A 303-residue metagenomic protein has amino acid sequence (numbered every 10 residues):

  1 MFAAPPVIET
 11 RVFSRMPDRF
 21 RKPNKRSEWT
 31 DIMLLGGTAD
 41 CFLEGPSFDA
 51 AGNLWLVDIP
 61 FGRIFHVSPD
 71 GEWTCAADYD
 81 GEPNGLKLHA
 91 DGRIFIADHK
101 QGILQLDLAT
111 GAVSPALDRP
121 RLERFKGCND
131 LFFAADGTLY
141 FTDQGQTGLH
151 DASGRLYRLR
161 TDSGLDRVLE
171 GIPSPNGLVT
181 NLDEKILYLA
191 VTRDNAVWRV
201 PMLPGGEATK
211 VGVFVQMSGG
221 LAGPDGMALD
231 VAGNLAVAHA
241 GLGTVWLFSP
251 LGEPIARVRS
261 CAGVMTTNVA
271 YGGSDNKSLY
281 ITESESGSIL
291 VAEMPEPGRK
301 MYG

Functional and structural regions predicted by a protein language model:
M1-E28, V291-G303: Sequence/structural signature of beta-propeller modules and their immediately flanking N-terminal secretory/stalk
T10-P17, T74-D78, S114-D118, D166-E170 (+3 more regions): Beta-propeller fold detector
V12-R63: Beta-strand-rich domains and repeat architectures in extracellular enzymes and scaffolds, especially beta-propellers
M33-A51, Y79-G102, R121-L139, Q146-T147 (+5 more regions): Beta-rich, blade/repeat-based domains predominating in secreted/periplasmic proteins but also intracellular
I59-P60, H99, T147-G154, T192-N195 (+2 more regions): Short, solvent-exposed loop/turn segments at conserved positions within beta-propeller repeat blades
R63-F65, G102-L104, R155-Y157, A196-W198 (+2 more regions): A short loop-to-beta-strand structural motif that recurs across blades of beta-propeller domains
V67-E72, D107-G111, L159-S163, P201-G206 (+2 more regions): Short loop/turn segments that connect beta-strands within beta-propeller blades
N195-A196, V200, A208-V211, V215-E253: Loop/turn-rich, solvent-exposed surfaces of beta-rich toroidal or solenoidal domains
